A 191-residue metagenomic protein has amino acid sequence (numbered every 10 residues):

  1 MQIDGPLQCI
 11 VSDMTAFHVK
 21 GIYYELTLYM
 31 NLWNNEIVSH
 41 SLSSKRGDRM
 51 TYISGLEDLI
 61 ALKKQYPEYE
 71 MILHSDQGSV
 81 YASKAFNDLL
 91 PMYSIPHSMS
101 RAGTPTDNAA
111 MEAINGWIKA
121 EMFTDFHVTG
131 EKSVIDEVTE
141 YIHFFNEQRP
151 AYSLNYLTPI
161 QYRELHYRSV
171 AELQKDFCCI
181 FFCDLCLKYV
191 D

Functional and structural regions predicted by a protein language model:
M1-L28, Y52-K63, E68-Y69, C183-D191: Mobile-element integrase/transposase regions, centering on the N-terminal DNA-binding/Zn-coordinating module
M1-P6, T104, T158-Y167: Basic, flexible linker segments flanking DNA-binding modules in nucleic acid-interacting mobile-element proteins
M14, L32, Q77, E147: Residues immediately flanking
N31-L32, S43-G47: A short acidic/small-residue loop/turn micro-motif
N34-I37: Hydrophobic "anchor" residues
Y66-Y81, P105, L157-I160: Acidic/histidine-rich, metal-coordinating catalytic segments
L73-Q77, P91-A110, F126-E131: RNase H-like polynucleotidyl transferase catalytic core
K84-N87, P91-I95, W117-D191: C-terminal domain-tail junction helix/linker
